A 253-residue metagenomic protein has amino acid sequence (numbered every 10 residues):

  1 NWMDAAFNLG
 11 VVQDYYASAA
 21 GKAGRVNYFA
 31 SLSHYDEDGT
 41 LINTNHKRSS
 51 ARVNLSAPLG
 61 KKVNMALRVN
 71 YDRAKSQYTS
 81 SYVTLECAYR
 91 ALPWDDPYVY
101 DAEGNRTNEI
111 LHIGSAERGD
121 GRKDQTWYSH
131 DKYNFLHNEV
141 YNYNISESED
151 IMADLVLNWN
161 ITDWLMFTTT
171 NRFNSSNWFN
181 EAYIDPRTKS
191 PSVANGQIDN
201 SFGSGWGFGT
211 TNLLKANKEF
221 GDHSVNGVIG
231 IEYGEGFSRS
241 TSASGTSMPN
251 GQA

Functional and structural regions predicted by a protein language model:
N1, T40-T44, S50-D150, T168-A253: Surface-exposed loop/interface segments of Gram-negative outer-membrane beta-barrel transport/assembly proteins
A6-F7, D14-D36, T40, R52-P58 (+1 more regions): Predominantly transmembrane beta-strands of Gram-negative outer membrane beta-barrel pores used for transport
N8-L9, S148: A conditional alpha-helix N-cap/helix-loop micro-motif detector
V11, A17-G21, V53-A57, A153-W159 (+1 more regions): Residues on the lipid-exposed face of transmembrane beta-strands in outer-membrane beta-barrel proteins
V12, A23-G24, G60, N160-T162 (+1 more regions): Outer-membrane beta-barrel channels and translocator barrels
L165: An active-site-proximal structural segment forming one wall of the substrate-binding cleft that immediately precedes
